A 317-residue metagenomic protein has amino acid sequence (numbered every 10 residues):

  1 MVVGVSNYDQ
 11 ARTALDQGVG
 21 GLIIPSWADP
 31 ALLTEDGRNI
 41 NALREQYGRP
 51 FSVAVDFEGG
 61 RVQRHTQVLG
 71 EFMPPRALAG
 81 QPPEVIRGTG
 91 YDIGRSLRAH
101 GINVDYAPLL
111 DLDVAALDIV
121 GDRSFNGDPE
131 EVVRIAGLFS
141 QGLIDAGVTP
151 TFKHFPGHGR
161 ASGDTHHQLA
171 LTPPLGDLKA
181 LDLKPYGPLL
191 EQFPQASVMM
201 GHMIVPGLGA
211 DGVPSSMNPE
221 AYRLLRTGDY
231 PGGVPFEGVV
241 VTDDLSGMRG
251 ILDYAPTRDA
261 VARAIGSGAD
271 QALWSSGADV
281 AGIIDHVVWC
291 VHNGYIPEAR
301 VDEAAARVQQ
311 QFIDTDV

Functional and structural regions predicted by a protein language model:
M1-V5, G20-I24, F51-G59, V104-P108 (+5 more regions): Hydrophobic faces of well-ordered beta-strands that scaffold small-molecule active sites in alpha/beta enzyme cores
M1-V53, G60-Q67: N-terminal hydrophobic targeting/anchoring segments and the immediately downstream early-domain regions of hydrolases
M1-Y8, M73-G88, Q168-A180, S246-A255: Active-site mouth loops of central-metabolism enzymes
V5-D16, V85-S96, A180-Y186, A255-R263: Short, acidic/polar
A31-N39, R134-Y295: Second-shell residues forming the walls of enzyme active-site clefts
R44-G70, I86-L112, V132, A136 (+1 more regions): Glycine-rich, aromatic-flanked loop segments that form ligand/cofactor-binding clefts across common enzyme folds
T66-A79, A115-F125, H166-H167: Surface-exposed, active-site-proximal loop segments in enzymatic domains
W289-V317: Mid-to-C-terminal alpha-helical segments outside catalytic/metal-binding sites
